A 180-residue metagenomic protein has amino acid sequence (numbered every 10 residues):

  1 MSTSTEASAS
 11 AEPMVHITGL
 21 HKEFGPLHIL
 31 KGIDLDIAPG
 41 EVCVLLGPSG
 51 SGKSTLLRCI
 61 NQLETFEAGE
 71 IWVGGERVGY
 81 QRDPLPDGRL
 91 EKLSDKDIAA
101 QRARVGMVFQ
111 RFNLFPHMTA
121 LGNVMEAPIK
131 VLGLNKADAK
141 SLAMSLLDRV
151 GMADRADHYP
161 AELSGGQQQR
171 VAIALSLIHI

Functional and structural regions predicted by a protein language model:
M1-E6: N-terminal acidic, proline/glycine-rich, low-complexity intrinsically disordered segments
A7-L177: ABC family nucleotide-binding domain
